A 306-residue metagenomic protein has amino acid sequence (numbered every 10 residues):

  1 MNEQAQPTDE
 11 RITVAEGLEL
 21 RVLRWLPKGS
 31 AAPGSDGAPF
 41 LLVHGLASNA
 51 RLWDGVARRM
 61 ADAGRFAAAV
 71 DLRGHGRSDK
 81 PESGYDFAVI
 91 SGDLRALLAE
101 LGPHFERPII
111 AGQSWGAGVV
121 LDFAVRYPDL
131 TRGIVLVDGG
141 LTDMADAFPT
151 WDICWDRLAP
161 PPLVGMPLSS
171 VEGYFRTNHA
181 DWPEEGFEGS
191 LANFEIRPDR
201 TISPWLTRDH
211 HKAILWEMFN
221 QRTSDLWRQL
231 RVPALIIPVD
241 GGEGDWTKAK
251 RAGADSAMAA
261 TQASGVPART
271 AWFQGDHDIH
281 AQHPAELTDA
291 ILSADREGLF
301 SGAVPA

Functional and structural regions predicted by a protein language model:
M1-F40, D62-R65, A257-A260, P267-F273 (+1 more regions): Alpha/beta-hydrolase fold catalytic core
T13-L18, L23-G29, A57, A61-D62 (+2 more regions): Active-site loop/oxyanion-hole signature of alpha/beta-hydrolase fold enzymes
G37, G45-S48, S114: Active-site glycine-rich loops that stabilize anionic/oxyanionic intermediates across multiple enzyme folds
G45-G55, A67: Serine-hydrolase catalytic-loop signature spanning alpha/beta hydrolases and amidase-signature enzymes
V125, R132-M166: Flexible "cap/lid" loop of the alpha/beta hydrolase fold
N193-D225, V232, G241: Hydrophobic, aromatic-rich cap/lid helix
R231-Q274: Conserved loop-alpha-helix segment in the C-terminal half of the alpha/beta-hydrolase fold that carries the catalytic
W272-P284: Catalytic histidine-centered segment of alpha/beta-hydrolase-like enzymes
